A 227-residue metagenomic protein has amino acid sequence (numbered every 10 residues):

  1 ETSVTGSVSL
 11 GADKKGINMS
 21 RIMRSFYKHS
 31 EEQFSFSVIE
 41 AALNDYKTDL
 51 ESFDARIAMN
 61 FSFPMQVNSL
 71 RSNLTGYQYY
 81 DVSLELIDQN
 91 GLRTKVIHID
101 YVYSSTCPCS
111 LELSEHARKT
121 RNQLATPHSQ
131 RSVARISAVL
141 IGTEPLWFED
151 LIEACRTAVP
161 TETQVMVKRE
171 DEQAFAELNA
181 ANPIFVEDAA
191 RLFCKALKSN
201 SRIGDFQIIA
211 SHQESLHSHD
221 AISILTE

Functional and structural regions predicted by a protein language model:
E1-E227: N-terminal intrinsically disordered, cationic/polar leader segments that include organellar targeting peptides
